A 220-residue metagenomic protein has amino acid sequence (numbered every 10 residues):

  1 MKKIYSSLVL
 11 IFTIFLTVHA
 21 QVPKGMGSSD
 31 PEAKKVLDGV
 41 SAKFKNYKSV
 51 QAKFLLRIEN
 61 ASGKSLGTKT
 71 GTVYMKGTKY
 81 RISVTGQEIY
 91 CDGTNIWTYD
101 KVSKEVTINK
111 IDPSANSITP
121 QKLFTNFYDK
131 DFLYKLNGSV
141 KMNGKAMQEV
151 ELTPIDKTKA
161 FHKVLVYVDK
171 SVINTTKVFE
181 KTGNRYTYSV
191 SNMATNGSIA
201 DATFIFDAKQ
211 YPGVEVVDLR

Functional and structural regions predicted by a protein language model:
M1-I4: Positively charged n-region of N-terminal signal peptides that target proteins for export
S7-T17: Bacterial N-terminal signal peptides
A20, K135-N137, N143-P212, V217-R220: Gly/Pro-enriched, hydrophobic low-complexity segments that function as extracytoplasmic propeptides/linkers
V22-N46, K53-E59, K64-L66, N95 (+2 more regions): Flexible, processing/modification-adjacent segments and terminal tails in exported/periplasmic/extracellular proteins
L56-I58, V84, K177-K181: Beta-turn initiation residues at beta-strand->coil junctions
T70-I118, G183-T187: An acidic-aromatic
